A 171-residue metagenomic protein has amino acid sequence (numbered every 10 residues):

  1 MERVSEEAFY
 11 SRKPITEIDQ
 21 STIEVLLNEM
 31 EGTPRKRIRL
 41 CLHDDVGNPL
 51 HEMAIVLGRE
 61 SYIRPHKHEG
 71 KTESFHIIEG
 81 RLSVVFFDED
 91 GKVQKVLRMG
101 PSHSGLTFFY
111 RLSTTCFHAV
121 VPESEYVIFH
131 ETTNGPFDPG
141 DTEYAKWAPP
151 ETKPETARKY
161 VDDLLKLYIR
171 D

Functional and structural regions predicted by a protein language model:
M1-L50, K95-S102, R158-D171: A short, N-terminal "cap"/entry segment at the start of jelly-roll beta-barrel domains of the cupin/DSBH fold
G47-N48, G70, E125: Short strand-connecting beta-turns/loops that link adjacent beta-strands
A54-K71: Conserved short histidine dyad/triad with adjacent acidic residue
A54-V56, S74, F109-R111: Conserved hydrophobic/aromatic beta-strand scaffold that supports enzyme active sites
R64-H66, V84-F86, Y110-L112, H118-E123 (+1 more regions): Short beta-strand His + acidic residue motifs that chelate non-heme Fe in jelly-roll/DSBH and cupin folds
G70-D90: Glycine- and acidic-residue-biased ligand/ion/polar-headgroup-sensing regions
D88-H118: Short acidic-glycine-tyrosine-enriched beta hairpin
Q94-V96, H103-S104, A119-D171: Double-stranded beta-helix
